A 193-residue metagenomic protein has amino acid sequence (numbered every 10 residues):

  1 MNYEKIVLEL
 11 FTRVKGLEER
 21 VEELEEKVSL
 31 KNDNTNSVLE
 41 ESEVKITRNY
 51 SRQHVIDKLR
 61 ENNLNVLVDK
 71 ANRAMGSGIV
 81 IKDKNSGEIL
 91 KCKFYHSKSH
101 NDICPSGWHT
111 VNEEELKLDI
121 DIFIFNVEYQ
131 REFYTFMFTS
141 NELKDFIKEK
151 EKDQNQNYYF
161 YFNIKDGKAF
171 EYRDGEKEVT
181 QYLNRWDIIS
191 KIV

Functional and structural regions predicted by a protein language model:
M1-K5, T12, I46, Y50 (+1 more regions): Alpha-helix boundary/N-cap detector
N2-K5, E9-T12, G16, E23 (+1 more regions): Alpha-helical coiled-coil heptad-register detector
Y3, E25-V28, E43-V44, G87-E88 (+2 more regions): Non-catalytic N-terminal targeting/anchoring module and adjacent flexible stem/linker that precedes the structured
E18-M75, D83-N85: Acidic-basic catalytic patches of nuclease active cores, encompassing PD-(D/E)XK and other metal-cofactor nuclease
E43, A74-G76, V80-N101: Active-site ExK catalytic segment of metal-dependent nucleases
N63-V68, K82, E115-D119, E128: Compact DNA/chromatin-associated regulatory and scaffold domains in nuclear/nucleoid proteins
K93-F138: Catalytic cores of nucleic-acid endonucleases
L143-V193: Non-catalytic C-terminal interaction segments of nucleic acid-processing enzymes
